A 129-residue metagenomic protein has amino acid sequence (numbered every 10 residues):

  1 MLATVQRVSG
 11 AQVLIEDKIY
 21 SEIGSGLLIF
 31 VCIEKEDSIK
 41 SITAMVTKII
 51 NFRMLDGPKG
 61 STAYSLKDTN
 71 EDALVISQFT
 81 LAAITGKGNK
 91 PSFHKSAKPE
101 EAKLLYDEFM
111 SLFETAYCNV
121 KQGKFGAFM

Functional and structural regions predicted by a protein language model:
M1-S92, L104-F128: N-terminal, polar/charged subdomain of small-to-medium soluble alpha/beta proteins
A97-L105: C-terminal helical cap/extension that packs against the catalytic core of soluble nucleotide-cofactor enzymes
